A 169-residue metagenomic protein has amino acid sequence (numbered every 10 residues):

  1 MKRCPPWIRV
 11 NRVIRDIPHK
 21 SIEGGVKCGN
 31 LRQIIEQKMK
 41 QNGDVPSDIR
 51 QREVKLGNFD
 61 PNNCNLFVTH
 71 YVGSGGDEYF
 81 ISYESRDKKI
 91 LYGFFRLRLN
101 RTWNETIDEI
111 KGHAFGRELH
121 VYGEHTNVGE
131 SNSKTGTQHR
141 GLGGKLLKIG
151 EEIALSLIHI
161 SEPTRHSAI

Functional and structural regions predicted by a protein language model:
M1-H113, R117, E130-Q138: C-terminal scaffold of the Radical SAM
K2-I8, I149-L157: A structural motif corresponding to the C-terminal end of an alpha-helix and its immediate exit/capping segment
P18, E124-N127, A168: Surface-exposed, flexible loop/turn segments at secondary-structure boundaries
L56, V121-T126, L147-G150: Long C-terminal interaction/binding lobes of large macromolecular proteins
L119-V121, P163: Hydrophobic pocket-lining residues within nucleotide cofactor-binding pockets
N132-E152: Conserved acetyl-CoA-binding loop-helix of GNAT-fold acetyltransferases
S156-I169: Residue-level detector of conserved catalytic or cofactor/ligand-binding positions in enzyme active sites
